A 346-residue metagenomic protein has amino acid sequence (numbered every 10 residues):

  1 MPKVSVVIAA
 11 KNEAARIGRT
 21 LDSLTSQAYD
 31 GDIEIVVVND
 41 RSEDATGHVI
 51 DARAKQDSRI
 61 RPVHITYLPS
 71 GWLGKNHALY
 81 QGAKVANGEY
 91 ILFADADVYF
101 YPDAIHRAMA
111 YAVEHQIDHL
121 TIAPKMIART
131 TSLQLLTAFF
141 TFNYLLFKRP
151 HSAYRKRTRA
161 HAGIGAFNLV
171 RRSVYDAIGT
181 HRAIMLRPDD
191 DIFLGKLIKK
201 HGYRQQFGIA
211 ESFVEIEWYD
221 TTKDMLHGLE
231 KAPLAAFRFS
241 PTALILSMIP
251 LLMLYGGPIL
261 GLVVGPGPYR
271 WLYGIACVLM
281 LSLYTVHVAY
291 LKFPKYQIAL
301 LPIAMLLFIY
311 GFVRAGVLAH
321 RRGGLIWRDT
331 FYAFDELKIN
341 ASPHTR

Functional and structural regions predicted by a protein language model:
K3-S5, E34: Cell-envelope/extracellular polymer assembly enzymes that use nucleotide-activated donors
D22-D32: Short, acidic, metal-binding catalytic loop of nucleotide-sugar glycosyltransferases
N39-V49: A conserved acidic beta->alpha catalytic loop
A45, A96-Y111: Acidic donor-binding/catalytic loop of UDP-sugar-dependent glycosyltransferases, especially processive GT2
S58-Q81, R107-A177, R182, P233 (+2 more regions): Long helical/loop segments within the catalytic core of UDP-sugar-dependent glycosyltransferases, especially the large
A112-H115, H119-L145, S173-D176, H181-A243 (+2 more regions): Catalytic donor/gating beta->alpha subdomain of glycosyltransferases that bind UDP-sugars
L244-G323: Membrane-embedded multi-pass helical conduit in multi-pass membrane proteins, especially envelope-biosynthetic
